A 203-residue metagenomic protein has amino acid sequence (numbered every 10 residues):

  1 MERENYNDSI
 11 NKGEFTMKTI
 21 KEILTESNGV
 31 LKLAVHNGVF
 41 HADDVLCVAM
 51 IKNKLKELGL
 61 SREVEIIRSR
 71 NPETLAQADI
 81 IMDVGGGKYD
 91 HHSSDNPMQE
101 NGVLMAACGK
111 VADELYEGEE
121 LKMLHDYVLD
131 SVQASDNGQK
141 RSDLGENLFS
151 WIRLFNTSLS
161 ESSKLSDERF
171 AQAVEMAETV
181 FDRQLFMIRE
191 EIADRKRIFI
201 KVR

Functional and structural regions predicted by a protein language model:
R3-S9: Short, positively charged and aromatic/hydrophobic N-terminal segments
N5, I20, V64, R197-F199: Small/flexible residues
N11-E168: Replace "Mg2+/Mn2+-dependent" with "divalent metal-dependent
Q139-R203: Glycine-rich, Lys/Arg-enriched anion-binding loops that position phosphate/diphosphate groups for phosphoryl
